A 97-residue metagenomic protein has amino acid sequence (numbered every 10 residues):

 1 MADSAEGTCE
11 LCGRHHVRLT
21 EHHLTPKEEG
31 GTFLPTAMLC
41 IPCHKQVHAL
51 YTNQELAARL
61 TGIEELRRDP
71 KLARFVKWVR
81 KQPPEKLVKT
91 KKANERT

Functional and structural regions predicted by a protein language model:
M1-D3: N-terminal leader/targeting segments and the first structural element of proteins
A5-A37: Histidine-centered nuclease catalytic patch
H22-H23, H44, H48: Histidine-centered active-site/metal-ligand motif
E28-A37, Q46-K86: Polybasic, low-complexity binding patches
Q82-T97: A mid-sequence interfacial segment
